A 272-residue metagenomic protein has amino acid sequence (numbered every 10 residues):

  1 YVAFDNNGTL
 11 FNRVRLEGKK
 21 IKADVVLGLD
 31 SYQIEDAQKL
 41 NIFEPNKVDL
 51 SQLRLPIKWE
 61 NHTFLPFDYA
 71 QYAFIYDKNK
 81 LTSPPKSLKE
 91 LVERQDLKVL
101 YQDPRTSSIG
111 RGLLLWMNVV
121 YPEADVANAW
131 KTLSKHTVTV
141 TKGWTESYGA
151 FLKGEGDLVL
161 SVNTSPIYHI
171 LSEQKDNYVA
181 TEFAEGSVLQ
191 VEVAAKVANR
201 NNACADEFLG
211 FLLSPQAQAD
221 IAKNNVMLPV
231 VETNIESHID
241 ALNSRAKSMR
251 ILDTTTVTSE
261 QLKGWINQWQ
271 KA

Functional and structural regions predicted by a protein language model:
D5-N12, I21-G156, H169: Extracytoplasmic ligand-binding site segments that recognize negatively charged/polar headgroups
L53-I57, A70, W130-S134, V140-T141 (+2 more regions): Periplasmic-binding protein-like
A73-K80, N118, L189-A203, D220-K223: A bilobed periplasmic-binding-protein/Venus flytrap-type ligand-binding module shared by bacterial periplasmic
S87, A129, V162, R200-L212 (+1 more regions): Short amphipathic alpha-helical coupling segments at ligand-binding clamshell hinges and other catalytic/signaling
V99-T106, F211-E232: Periplasmic-binding protein-like
A124, P229-A272: An extracytoplasmic/periplasmic, membrane-proximal ligand-sensing/linker region
V159-N163, A180-F183: Short, conserved beta-strand edge motifs with alternating hydrophobic and charged residues
T164-Y168, E185-S187: Short, catalytically relevant binding-site loops at active-site mouths
